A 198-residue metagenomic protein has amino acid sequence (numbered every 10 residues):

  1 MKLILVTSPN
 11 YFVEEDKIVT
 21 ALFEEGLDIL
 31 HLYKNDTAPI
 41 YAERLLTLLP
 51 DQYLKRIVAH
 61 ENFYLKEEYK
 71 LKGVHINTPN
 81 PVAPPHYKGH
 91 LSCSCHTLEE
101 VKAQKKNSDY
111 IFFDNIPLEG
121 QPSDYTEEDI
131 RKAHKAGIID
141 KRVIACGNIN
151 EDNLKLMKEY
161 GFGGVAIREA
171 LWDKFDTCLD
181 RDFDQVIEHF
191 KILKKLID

Functional and structural regions predicted by a protein language model:
M1-D16, G89-C95, V143-A145, I149: Active-site mouth loops of central-metabolism enzymes
M1-H31, N35-T37: N-terminal glycine-/charge-rich "phosphate-binding" loop or analogous flexible N-terminal tail
N10-F12, D36-P39, L65, L118-S123 (+2 more regions): Short, small-residue-enriched loops and turns at beta-alpha junctions that line or gate enzyme active sites
I18, I57-K72, I76, A83 (+5 more regions): Catalytic cores of alpha/beta
F23, L27-Y87: N-terminal active-site wall of soluble small-molecule enzyme domains
Y33-N35, C93, P122, C146-G147 (+1 more regions): Glycine- and other small-residue-rich loops at beta-strand/loop junctions that grip anionic moieties
R44-L46, S123-K132: Charged helix-capping and loop-helix junction motifs
I76-P85, Y110-T126, L154-L196: Glycine-rich phosphate-binding active-site loops on the catalytic face of alpha/beta enzymes
